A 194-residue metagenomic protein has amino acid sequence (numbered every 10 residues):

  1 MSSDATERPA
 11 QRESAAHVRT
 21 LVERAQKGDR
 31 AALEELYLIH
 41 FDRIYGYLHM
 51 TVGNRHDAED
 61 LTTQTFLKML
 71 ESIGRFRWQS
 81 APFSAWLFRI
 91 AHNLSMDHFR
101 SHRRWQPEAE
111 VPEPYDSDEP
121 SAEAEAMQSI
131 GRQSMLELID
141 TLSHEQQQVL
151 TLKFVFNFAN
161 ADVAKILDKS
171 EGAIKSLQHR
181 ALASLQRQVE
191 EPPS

Functional and structural regions predicted by a protein language model:
M1-R12, R24, Q128-S129, S134-E137 (+2 more regions): C-terminal edge and immediately downstream basic/flexible tail or linker adjoining helix-turn-helix-like DNA-binding
M1-R43, M50, R132, D140: N-terminal module of bacterial RNA polymerase sigma factors
S3, R24-E35, Y45-Q64, E171 (+2 more regions): Short, charged helix-capping/linker segments at alpha-helix termini
D4-A5, S14-V18, D97, W105-R132: Internal acidic/polar
Q26-K27, G53, Q64-A81, S101-R103: Sigma70-family region 2
D60-L67, A81-N93: Structural recognition of an alpha-helix C-terminal capping motif at a helix-to-coil junction
E71-W78, R89-A109, Q128: Arg/Lys-rich amphipathic alpha helix in sigma70-family domain 2
M96, Q146, V155, A161 (+1 more regions): DNA-recognition helix of helix-turn-helix
